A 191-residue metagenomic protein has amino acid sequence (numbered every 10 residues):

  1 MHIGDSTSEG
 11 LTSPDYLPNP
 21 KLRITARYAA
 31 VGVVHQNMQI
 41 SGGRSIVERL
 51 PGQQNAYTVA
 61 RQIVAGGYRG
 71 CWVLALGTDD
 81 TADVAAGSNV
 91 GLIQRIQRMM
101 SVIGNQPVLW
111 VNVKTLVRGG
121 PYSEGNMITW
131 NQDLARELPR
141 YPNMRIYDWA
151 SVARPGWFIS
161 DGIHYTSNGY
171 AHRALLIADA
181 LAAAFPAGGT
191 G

Functional and structural regions predicted by a protein language model:
M1, E9, L22, A26 (+7 more regions): Solvent-exposed, polar/charged alpha-helical surfaces in well-ordered, non-transmembrane soluble domains, broadly
M1-L92, G119, G125-I128: Conserved SGNH/GDSL esterase-like catalytic core that processes O-acyl groups on lipids and polysaccharides
I3-D5, V111, Y147: Active-site flanking residues adjacent to catalytic metal/cofactor-binding acidic residues
T12, Y16, Y68, G77 (+3 more regions): Sec-exported extracytoplasmic/periplasmic mature domains
V59, F158-G191: Histidine-centered active-site loop/cap adjacent to the catalytic His in serine esterases/O-acetyl transfer systems
A75, V111-N112: Alpha/beta-hydrolase-fold catalytic nucleophile elbow
Q106, T115-W149: Substrate-gating cap/lid alpha-helix
V113-R118, R154-F158: Surface-exposed aromatic
